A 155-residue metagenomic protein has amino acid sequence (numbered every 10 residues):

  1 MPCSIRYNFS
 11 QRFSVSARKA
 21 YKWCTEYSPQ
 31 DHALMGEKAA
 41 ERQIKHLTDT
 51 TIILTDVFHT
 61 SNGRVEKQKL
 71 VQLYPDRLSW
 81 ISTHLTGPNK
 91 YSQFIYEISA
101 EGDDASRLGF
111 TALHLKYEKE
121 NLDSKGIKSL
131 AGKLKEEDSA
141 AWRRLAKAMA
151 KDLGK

Functional and structural regions predicted by a protein language model:
M1-D49: Hydrophobic ligand-binding cavity/cleft-lining segments
S4-R12, A39, T51-I53, V65 (+3 more regions): Intrinsic-disorder/low-complexity, polar/charged segments enriched in Ser/Thr/Lys/Arg/Asp/Glu/Gln
F9-Q11, R42, V65-Q72, S82 (+2 more regions): Hydrophobic/aromatic beta-strand elements that line small-molecule binding cavities or substrate pockets in beta-rich
S14-R18, L47-D49, V71-D76, E97-R107: A short, structured loop/turn motif at beta-sheet edges
A20-C24, L70, W80, L108-F110: Hydrophobic pocket/interface hotspot
W23, D56-F58, S129, K133: Amphipathic alpha-helical hairpins
P29-H32, E41-T86, R144-K155: Glycine-rich portal/gate segments that line the openings of hydrophobic small-molecule binding cavities
T83-A140: Beta-strand/loop substructures that line and gate deep hydrophobic ligand-binding cavities in soluble
